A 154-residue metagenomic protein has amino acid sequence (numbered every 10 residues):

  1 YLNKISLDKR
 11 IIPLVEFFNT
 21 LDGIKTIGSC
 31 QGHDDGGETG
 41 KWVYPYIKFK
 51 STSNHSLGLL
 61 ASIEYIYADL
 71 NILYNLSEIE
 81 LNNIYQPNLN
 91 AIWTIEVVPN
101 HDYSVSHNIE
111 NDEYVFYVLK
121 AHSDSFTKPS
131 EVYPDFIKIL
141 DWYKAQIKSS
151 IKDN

Functional and structural regions predicted by a protein language model:
Y1-N154: Structured alpha/beta or helical-core interaction and ligand-binding surfaces enriched in interleaved
